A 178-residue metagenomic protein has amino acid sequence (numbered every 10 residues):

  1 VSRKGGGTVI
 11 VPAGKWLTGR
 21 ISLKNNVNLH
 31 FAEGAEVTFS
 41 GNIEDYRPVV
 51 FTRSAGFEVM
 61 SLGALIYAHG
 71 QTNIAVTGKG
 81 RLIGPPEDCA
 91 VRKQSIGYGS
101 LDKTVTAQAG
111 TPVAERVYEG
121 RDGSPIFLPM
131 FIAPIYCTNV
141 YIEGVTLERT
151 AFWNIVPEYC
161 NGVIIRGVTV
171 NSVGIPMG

Functional and structural regions predicted by a protein language model:
V1-G178: Extracellular/periplasmic carbohydrate-active domains that bind, remodel, or depolymerize complex polysaccharides
